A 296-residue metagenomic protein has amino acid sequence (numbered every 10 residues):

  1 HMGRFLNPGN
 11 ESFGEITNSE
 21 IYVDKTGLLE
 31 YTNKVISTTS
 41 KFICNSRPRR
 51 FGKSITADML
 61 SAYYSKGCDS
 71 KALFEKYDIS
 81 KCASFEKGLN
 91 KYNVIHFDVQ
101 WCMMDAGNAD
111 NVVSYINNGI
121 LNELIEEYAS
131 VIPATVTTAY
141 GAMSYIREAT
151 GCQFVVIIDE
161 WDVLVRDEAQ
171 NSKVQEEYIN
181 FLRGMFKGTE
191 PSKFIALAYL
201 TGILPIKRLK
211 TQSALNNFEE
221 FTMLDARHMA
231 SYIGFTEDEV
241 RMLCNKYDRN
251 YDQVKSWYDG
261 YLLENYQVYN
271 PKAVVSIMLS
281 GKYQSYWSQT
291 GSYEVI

Functional and structural regions predicted by a protein language model:
H1-I296: Phosphate-binding site recognition
